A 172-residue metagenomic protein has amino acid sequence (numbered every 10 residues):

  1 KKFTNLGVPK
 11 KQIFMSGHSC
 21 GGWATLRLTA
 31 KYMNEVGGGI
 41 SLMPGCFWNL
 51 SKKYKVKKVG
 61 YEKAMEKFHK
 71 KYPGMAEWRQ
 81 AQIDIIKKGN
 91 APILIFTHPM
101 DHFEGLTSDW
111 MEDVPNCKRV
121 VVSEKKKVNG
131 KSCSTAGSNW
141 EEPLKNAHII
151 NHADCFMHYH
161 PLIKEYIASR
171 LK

Functional and structural regions predicted by a protein language model:
K2, W23-R27, D109, H158 (+1 more regions): Extracytoplasmic/secreted proteins, especially bacterial periplasmic and envelope-associated proteins
K2-L6, K11-Y61: Primarily recognizes the serine-hydrolase "nucleophile elbow" in alpha/beta-hydrolase and SGNH/GDSL folds
F3-L6, V114, R170: Hydrophobic helix-cap positions at the C-terminus of alpha-helices in RecA-like/P-loop ATPase nucleotide-binding cores
S16-S19, L42-G45, F96-D101, V122-K125: Active-site-proximal beta-strand/loop segments in catalytic clefts of secreted hydrolases
H18, G22, M75, A153-F156 (+1 more regions): Solvent-exposed, acidic/flexible segments
T29-A30, E112-D113, E124: Short amphipathic alpha-helices and their capping/turn segments at secondary-structure boundaries
C46-R119: The feature captures the conserved acid-bearing segment of alpha/beta-hydrolase catalytic domains
K118-K172: C-terminal catalytic histidine-bearing segment of alpha/beta-hydrolase fold enzymes
